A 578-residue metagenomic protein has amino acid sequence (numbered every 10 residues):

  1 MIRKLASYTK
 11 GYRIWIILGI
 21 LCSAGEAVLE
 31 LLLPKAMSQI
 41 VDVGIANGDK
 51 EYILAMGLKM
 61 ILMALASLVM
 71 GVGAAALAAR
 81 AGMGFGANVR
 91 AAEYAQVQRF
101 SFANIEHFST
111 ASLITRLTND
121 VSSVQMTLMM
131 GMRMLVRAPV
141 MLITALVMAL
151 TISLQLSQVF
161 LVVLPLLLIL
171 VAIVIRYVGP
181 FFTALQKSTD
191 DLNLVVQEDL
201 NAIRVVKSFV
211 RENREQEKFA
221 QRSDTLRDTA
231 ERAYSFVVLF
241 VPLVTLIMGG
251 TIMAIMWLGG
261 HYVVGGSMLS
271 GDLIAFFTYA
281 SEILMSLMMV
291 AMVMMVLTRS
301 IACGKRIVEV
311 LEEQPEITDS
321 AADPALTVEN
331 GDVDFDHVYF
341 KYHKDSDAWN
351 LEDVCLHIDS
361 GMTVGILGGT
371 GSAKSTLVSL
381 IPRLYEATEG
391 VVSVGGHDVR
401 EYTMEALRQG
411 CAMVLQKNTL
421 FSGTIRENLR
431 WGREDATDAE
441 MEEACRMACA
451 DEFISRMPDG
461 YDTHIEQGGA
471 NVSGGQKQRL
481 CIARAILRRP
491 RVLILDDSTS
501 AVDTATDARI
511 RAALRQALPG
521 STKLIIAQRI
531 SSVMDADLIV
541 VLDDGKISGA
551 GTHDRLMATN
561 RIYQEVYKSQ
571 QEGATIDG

Functional and structural regions predicted by a protein language model:
M1-L33, M37, I45-M60, A74-A78 (+16 more regions): Membrane-integrated ABC transporters
G11, R99-A103, N119-L128, M132 (+7 more regions): An intracellular "coupling" helix at the cytosolic face of ABC transporter transmembrane type-1 domains
G11, W15-V28, M63, V69 (+2 more regions): Transmembrane helices of ABC transporter permease
L21-C22, L29-D42, M63-T110, I114 (+11 more regions): Juxtamembrane helix-loop junctions of ABC transporter transmembrane domains
A24-L32, L65-V72, V124-T127, G131-I143 (+5 more regions): Hydrophobic alpha-helical transmembrane bundles that constitute the permease/transmembrane domains of multi-pass
A46-G48, M83, A91-V121, L194-K218 (+4 more regions): Short intracellular "coupling" helices and adjacent cytoplasmic loop segments at the cytosolic face of multi-pass
D49, I53-A55, M148-V162, V171 (+2 more regions): Helix-loop-helix
L326-G578: ABC-type nucleotide-binding domain
